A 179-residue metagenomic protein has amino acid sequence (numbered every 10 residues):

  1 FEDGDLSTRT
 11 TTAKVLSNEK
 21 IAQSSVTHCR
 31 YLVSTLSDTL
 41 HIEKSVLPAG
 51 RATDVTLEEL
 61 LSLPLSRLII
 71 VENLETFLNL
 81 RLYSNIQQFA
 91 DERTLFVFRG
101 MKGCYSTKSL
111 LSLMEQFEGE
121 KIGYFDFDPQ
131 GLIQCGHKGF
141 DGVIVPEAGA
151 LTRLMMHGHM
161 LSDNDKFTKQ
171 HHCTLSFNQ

Functional and structural regions predicted by a protein language model:
F1-E118, Q130, C135-Q179: Nucleic-acid enzyme cleavage-core boundary/entry regions
K121-D126: Terminal interaction module
